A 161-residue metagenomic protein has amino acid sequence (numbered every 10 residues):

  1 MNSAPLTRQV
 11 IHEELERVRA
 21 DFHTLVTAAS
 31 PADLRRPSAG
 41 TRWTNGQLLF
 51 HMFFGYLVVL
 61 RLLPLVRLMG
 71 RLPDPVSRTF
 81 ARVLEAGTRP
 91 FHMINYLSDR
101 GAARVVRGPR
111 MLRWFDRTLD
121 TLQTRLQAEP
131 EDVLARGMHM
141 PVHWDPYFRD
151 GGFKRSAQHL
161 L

Functional and structural regions predicted by a protein language model:
M1-E16, A20: Extreme N-terminal tail/first-helix region
L6, Y96-G108, W144-K154: Acidic/His metal-coordination segments adjacent to aromatic residues that form catalytic metal sites in metalloenzymes
E14, A102-F115: A short, structured beta-strand-centered segment in the mid-to-C-terminal lobe of catalytic cores from group-transfer
L15, R19-F22, F115-L122: Hydrophobic alpha-helical core bundles mediating ligand binding, dimerization, or RNAP-core interactions
V18-L34: Short, Lys/Arg-rich amphipathic segments at extreme N-termini
R35-T88, D120, T124-L161: Short, contiguous alpha-helical
P90-I94: Ordered, amphipathic secondary-structure segments that act as subunit-interaction surfaces in large macromolecular
